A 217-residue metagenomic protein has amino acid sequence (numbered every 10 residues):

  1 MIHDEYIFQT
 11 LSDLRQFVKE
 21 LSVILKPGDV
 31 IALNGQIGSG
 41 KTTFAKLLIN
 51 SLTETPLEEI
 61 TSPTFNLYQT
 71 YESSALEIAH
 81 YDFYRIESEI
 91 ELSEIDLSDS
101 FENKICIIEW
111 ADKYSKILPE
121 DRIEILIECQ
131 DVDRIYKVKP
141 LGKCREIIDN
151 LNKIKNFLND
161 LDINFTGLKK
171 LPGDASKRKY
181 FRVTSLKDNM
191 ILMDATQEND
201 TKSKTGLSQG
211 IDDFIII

Functional and structural regions predicted by a protein language model:
M1-E20: N-terminal pre-Walker A segment at the start of P-loop NTPase domains
I31-L33: Hydrophobic anchor at the beta1->P-loop junction of P-loop NTPases
Q36: P-loop (Walker A) phosphate-binding loop of NTP-binding proteins
K41: Conserved lysine of the Walker
T55-Y71: Short beta-strand-centered segment that lines the nucleotide-binding/catalytic pocket of NTP-utilizing
Y68-A111: Conserved nucleotide-sensing/catalytic segment adjacent to the nucleotide-binding pocket in NTP-handling enzymes
S98-I154: Short phosphate-coordinating micro-motif centered on Lys-Gly-acidic
L141-I217: Conserved NTP-binding catalytic cores of kinases and kinase-like/nucleotidyltransferase enzymes across multiple kinase
